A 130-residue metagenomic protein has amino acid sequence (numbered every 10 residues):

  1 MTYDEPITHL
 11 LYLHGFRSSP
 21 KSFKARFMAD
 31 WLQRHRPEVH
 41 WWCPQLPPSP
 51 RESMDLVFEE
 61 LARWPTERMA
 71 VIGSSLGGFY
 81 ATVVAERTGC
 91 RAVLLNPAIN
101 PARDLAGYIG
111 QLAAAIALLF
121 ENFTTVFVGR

Functional and structural regions predicted by a protein language model:
M1-H9, L105-Q111: Flexible, membrane-associating and regulatory peripheral segments of lipid-active enzymes
P6-E67: Active-site catalytic motif of lipid deacylating hydrolases and related acyltransferases
R17, L76, I99: Short, glycine/serine-rich, charged loops/turns that create anion-binding and catalytic segments at active sites
T66-M69, L95: Internal catalytic or translocation cores that form aromatic/hydrophobic pockets or channels for amphipathic metabolites
I72-A81: Gly/Ala-rich beta-loop-alpha elbow adjacent to hydrolase catalytic centers
V84-T88: Aromatic pocket-lining residues of Rossmann-like dinucleotide-binding sites
C90-R130: The alpha/beta-hydrolase serine catalytic core
